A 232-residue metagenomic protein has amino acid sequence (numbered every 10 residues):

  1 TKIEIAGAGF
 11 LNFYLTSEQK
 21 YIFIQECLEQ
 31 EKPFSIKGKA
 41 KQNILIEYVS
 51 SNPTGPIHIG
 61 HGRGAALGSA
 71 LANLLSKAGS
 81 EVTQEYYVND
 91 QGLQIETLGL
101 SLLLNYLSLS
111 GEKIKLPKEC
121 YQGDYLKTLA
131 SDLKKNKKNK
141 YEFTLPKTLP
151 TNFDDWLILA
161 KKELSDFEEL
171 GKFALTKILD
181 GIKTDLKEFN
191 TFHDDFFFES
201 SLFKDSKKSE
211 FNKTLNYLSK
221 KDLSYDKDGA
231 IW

Functional and structural regions predicted by a protein language model:
T1-W232: NTP-dependent nucleotidyl-transfer catalytic core
